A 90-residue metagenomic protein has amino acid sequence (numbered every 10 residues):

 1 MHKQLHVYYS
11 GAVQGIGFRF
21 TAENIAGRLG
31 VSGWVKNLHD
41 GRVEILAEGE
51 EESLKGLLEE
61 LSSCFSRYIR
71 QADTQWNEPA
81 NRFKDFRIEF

Functional and structural regions predicted by a protein language model:
M1-F90: Intrinsically disordered, low-complexity, mixed-charge
